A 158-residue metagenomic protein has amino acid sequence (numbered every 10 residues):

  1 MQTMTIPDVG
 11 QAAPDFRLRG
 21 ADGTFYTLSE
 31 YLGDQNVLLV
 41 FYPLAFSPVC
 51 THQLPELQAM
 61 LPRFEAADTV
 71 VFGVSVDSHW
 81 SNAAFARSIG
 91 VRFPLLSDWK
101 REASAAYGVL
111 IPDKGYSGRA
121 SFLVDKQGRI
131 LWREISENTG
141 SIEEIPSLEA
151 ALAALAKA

Functional and structural regions predicted by a protein language model:
M1-A158: Chalcogenol-based redox active-site neighborhoods
